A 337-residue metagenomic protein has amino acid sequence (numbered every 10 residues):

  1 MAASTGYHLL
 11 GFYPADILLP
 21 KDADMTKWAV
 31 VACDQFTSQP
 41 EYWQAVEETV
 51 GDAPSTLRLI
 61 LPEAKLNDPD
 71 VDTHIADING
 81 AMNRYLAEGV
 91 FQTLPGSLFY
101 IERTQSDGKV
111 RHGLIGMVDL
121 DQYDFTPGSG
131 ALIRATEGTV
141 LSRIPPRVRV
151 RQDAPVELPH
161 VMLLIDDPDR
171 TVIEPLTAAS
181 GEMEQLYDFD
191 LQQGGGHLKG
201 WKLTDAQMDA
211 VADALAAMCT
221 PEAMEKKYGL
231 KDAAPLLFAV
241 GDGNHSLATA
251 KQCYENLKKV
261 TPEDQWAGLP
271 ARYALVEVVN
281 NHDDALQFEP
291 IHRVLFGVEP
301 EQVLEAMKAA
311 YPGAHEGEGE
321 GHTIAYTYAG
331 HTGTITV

Functional and structural regions predicted by a protein language model:
M1-G194, E225: N-terminal extension/subdomain marker
S55-L57, P159-V161, L236, A271-E277 (+2 more regions): Structural beta-strand/beta-sheet cores of well-ordered domains, especially the beta-sheet scaffolds that support
P69-D72, E174-P175, L286-I291, I335-V337: Short conserved micro-motifs at the rims of enzyme active sites and ligand-binding pockets
T177-L203, D283, F288-Y311: Compact, glycine/acidic-enriched structural inserts
G196-Y228: Pepsin-like aspartyl protease folds
A217-T261: Active-site beta-strand/loop microenvironment that shapes enzyme catalytic pockets
D242-M307: Catalytic or ion-translocation cores adjacent to nucleophile or general acid/base/metal-coordination motifs in diverse
V294-V337: C-terminal catalytic or substrate-handling cores of phosphate/nucleotide- and metal-cofactor-dependent proteins acting
